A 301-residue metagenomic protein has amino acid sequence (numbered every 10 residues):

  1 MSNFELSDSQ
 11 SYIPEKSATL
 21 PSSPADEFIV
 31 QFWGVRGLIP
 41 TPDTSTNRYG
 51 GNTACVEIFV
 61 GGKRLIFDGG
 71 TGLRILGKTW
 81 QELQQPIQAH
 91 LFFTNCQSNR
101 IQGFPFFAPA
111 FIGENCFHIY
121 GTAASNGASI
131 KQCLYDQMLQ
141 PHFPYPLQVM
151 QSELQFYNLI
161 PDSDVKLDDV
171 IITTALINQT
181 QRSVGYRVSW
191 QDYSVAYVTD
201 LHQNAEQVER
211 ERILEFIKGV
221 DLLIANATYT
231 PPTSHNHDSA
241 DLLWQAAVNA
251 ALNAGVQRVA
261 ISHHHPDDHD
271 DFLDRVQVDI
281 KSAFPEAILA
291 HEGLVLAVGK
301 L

Functional and structural regions predicted by a protein language model:
S2-V195, Q207, L214, D274-K300: Binuclear metal-dependent hydrolase catalytic cores
F67, T94, Y197-T199, A225-A227 (+1 more regions): Active-site flanking residues adjacent to catalytic metal/cofactor-binding acidic residues
A205-E292: Cap/insert and terminal regions of metallo-dependent hydrolase folds
